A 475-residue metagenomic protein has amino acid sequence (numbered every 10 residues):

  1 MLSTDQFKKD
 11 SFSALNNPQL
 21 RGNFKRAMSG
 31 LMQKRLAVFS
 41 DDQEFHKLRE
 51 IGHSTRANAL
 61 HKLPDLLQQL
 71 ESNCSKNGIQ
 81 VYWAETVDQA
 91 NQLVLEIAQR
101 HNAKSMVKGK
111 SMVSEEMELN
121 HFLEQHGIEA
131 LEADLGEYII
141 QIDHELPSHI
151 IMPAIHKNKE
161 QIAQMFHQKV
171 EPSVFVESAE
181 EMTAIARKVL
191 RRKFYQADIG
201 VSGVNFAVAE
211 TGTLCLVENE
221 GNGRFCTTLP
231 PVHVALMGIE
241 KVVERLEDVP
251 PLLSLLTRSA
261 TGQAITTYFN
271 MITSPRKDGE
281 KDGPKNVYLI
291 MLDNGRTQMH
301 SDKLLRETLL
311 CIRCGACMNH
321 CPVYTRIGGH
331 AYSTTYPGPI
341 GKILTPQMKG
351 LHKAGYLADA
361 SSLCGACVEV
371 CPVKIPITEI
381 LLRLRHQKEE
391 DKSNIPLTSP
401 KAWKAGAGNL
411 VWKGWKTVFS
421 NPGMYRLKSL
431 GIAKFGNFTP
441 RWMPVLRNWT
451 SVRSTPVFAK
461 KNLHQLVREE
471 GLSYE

Functional and structural regions predicted by a protein language model:
M1-L304: The feature marks the mature, well-folded catalytic cores of soluble enzymes
Q80, E129, C317, C367 (+1 more regions): Residue-level detector of anion-binding/catalytic polar loops
N120, E247-P250, G315, T378-L381 (+2 more regions): Predominant activation on well-ordered alpha-helical scaffold segments within soluble catalytic domains
M271-K277, W415-V418, R453-T455: Amphipathic alpha-helical surface "interface" segments used for docking/oligomerization or membrane association within
G279-T308, Y324-P440, R447: Ferredoxin-type iron-sulfur electron-transfer modules in oxidoreductases and energy-metabolism complexes
L309-A316: Conserved, hydrophobic alpha-helical core segments of structured domains
I432-E475: Short linear elements at protein peripheries
